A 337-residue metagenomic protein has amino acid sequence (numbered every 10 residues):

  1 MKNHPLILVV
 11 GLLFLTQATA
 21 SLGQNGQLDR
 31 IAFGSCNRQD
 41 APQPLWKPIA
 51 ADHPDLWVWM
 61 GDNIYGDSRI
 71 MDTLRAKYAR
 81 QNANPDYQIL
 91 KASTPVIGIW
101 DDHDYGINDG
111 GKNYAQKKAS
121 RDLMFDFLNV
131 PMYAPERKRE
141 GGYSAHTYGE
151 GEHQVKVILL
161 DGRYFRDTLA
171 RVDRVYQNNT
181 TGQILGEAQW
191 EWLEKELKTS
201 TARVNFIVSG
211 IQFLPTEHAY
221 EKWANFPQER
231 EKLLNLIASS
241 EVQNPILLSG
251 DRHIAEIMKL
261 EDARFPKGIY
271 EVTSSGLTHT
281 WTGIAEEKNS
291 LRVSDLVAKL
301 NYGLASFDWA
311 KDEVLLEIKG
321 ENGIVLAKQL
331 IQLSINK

Functional and structural regions predicted by a protein language model:
M1-L8: Bacterial N-terminal signal peptides that target proteins for export
L8-Q17: Bacterial N-terminal signal peptides
T19-G23: Sec/Tat signal peptide C-region and signal peptidase I cleavage site
N25-K337: Long, structured stretches of catalytic cores involved in phosphate-ester chemistry, encompassing
